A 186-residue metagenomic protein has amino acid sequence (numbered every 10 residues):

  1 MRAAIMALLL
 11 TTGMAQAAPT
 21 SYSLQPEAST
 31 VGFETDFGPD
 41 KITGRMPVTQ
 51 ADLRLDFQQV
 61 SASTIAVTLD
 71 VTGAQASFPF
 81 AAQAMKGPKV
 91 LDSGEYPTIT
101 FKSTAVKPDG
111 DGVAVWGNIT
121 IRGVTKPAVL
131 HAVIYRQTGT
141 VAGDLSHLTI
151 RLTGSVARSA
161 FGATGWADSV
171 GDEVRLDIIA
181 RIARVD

Functional and structural regions predicted by a protein language model:
M1-A7: Sec-dependent signal peptide recognition, specifically the positively charged N-region followed immediately by
L8-A17: Hydrophobic h-region of N-terminal signal peptides that target proteins for export in Gram-negative bacteria
A17-D186: Low-complexity, acidic/polar, glycine-enriched regions of mature
